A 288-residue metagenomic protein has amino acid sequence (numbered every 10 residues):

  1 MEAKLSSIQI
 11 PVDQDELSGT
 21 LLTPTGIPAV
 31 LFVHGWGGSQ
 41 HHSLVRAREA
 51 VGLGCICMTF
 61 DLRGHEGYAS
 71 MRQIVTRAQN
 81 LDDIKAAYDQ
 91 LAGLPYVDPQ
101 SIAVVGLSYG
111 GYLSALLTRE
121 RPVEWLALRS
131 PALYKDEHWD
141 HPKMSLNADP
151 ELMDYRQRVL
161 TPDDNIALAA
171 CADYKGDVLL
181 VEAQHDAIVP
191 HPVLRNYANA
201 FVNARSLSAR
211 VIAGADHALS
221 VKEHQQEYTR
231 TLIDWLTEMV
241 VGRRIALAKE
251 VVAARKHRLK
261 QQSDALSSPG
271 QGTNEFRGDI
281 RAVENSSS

Functional and structural regions predicted by a protein language model:
M1-P24: N-terminal cap/lid segment of alpha/beta-hydrolase-fold proteins
W36-E49, L62, P192-V193: The serine-hydrolase catalytic nucleophile loop
G37, H65-P95: Catalytic nucleophile-loop/oxyanion-hole region of alpha/beta-hydrolase and closely related hydrolase-like folds
E49-A69: Conserved alpha/beta-hydrolase
L116-L160: Hydrolase active-site cap/lid region
Y174, L180-E182, D186: Short beta-strand/loop motif that positions the catalytic acidic residue of the alpha/beta-hydrolase fold
G176, P190-A200: Short alpha-helix in the alpha/beta-hydrolase fold that links the catalytic acid
A215-Q226: Catalytic histidine-centered segment of alpha/beta-hydrolase-like enzymes
